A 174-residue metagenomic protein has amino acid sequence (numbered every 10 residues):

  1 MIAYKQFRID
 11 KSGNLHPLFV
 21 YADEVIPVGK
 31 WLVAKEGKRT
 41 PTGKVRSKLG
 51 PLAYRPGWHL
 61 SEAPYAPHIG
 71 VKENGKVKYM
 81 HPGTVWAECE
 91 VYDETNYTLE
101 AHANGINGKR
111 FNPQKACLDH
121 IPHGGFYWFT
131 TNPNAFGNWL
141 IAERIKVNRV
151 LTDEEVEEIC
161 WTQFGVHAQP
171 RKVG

Functional and structural regions predicted by a protein language model:
M1-V45, N74-G174: Active-site and NAD+-binding cores of ADP-ribose-processing enzymes
S47-K72: Extended catalytic/binding region for NAD+/ADP-ribose chemistry, centered on the ART fold
